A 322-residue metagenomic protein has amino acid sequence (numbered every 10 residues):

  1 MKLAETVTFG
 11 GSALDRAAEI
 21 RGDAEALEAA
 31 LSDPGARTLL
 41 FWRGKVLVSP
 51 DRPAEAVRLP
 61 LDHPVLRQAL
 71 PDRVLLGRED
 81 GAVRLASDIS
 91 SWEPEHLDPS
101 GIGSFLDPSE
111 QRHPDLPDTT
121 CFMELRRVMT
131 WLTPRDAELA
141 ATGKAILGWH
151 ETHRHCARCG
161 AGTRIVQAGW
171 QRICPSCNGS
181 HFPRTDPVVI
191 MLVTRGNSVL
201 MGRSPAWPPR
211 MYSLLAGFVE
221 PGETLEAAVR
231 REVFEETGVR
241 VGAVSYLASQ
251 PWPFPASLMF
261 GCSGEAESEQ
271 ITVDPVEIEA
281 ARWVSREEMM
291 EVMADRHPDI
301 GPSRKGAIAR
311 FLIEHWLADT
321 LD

Functional and structural regions predicted by a protein language model:
M1-A69, V74-H153, R164-I165, P208-Y212 (+1 more regions): Nudix hydrolase/Nudix homology domain
R78-G81, R195-N197, S268: Short acidic-glycine loop/turn motifs at beta-strand connectors
T142-T194: Cys/His-rich short segments
Q171-L214, F218, R240-V241, S245 (+1 more regions): N-terminal strand-loop-strand
V189, F260, E279: Change "...and in nucleic-acid phosphodiester-cleaving endonucleases..." to "...and in nucleic-acid processing enzymes
L214-A248, C262, S268-Q270: The catalytic Nudix box helix
F254-M259: A short, glycine/Asx- and small/polar-enriched loop/turn that sits immediately N-terminal to a beta-strand
E265-E267, V284-S285: Solvent-exposed residues in well-ordered beta-strands and their adjoining turns, especially edge/terminal strands
